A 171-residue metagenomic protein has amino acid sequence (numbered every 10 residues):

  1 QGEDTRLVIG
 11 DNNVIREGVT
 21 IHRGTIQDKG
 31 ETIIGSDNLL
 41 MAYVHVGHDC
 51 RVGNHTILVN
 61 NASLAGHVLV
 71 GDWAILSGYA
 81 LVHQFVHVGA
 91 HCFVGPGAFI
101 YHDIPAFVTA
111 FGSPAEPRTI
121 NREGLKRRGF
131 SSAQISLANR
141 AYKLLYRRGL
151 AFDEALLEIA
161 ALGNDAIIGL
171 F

Functional and structural regions predicted by a protein language model:
Q1-E116: Structural signal for interior beta-strand "rungs" in well-ordered beta-sheet cores of soluble enzyme domains
G2-R6, N12, S113-F171: Terminal amphipathic alpha-helical/low-complexity segments used for targeting or macromolecular assembly
